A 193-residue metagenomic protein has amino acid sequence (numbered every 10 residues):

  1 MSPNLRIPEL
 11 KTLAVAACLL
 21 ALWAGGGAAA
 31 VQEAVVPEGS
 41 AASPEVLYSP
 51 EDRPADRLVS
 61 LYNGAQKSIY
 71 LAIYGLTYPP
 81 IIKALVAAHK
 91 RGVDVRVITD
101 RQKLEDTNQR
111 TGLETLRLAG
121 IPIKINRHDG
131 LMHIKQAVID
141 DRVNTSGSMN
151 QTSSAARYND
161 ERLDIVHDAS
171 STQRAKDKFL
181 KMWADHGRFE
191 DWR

Functional and structural regions predicted by a protein language model:
S2-A14: Bacterial N-terminal signal peptides that target proteins for export
A14-W23: Bacterial N-terminal signal peptides
A30-D52: Short N-terminal segments immediately surrounding and downstream of signal-peptide cleavage
A34-P37, I139, V143-R193: Signature of lipid phosphatidyltransferase scaffolds
P44-S49, Y70-L76, T99-L104, E161-D168: Second-shell loop/turn segments in exported
S60-I121: Primarily the HKD phosphodiesterase
G75-P79, R101-E105, D129-M132, V143-N144 (+2 more regions): Solvent-exposed loop/turn segments at secondary-structure junctions within structured extracellular/periplasmic domains
G92, N108-S153: Surface-exposed, polar helix/loop patches in the mature regions of secreted/periplasmic/lumenal proteins that form
